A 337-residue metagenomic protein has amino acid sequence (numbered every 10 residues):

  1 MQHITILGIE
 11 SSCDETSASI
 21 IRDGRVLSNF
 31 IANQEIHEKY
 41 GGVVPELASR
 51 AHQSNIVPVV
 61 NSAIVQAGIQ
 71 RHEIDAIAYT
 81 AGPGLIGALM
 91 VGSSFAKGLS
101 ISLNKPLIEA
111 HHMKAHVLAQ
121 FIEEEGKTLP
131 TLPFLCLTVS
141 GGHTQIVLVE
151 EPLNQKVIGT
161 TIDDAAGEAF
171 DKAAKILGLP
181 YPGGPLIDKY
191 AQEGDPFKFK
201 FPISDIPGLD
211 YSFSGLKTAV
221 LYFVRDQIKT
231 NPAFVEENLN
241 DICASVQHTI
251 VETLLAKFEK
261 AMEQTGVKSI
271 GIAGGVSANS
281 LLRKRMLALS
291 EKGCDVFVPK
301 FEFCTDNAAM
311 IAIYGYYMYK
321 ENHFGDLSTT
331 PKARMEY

Functional and structural regions predicted by a protein language model:
M1-H3, A110-F134, Y314: Conserved phosphate-binding catalytic cores of ATP/NTP-utilizing and phosphoryl-transfer enzymes
H3-P83, H112, H116: N-terminal beta-alpha supersecondary unit
E15-I21, C136-T138, T144-L148: Short beta-strand scaffold segments in enzyme catalytic cores
Y79-K105, I122-E123, S280-L289: Short Gly/Thr/Asp-enriched flexible loops that form oxyanion-binding sites at enzyme active sites
E109-A110, I270, L287-I311: Conserved phosphate-binding/catalytic loops in two-lobed NTP-binding clefts
H111, E150-E193, K217-D226: Glycine-rich phosphate-binding loop plus the immediately following alpha-helix
H116-V117, P299-Y337: Glycine-rich phosphate-binding/hydrolytic loop that grips phosphoryl groups
K189-I270, N279-A288, C294, Y319-N322: A contiguous, well-structured pocket-lining segment that forms one wall/lid of small-molecule binding clefts in soluble
